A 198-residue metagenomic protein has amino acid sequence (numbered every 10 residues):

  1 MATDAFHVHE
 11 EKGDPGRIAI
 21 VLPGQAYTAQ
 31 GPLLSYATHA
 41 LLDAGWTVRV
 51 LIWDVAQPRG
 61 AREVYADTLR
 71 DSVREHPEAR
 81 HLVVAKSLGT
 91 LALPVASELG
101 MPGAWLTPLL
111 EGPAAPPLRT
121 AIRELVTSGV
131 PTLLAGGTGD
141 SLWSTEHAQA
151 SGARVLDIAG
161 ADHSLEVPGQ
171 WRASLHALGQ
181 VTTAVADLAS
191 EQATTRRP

Functional and structural regions predicted by a protein language model:
M1-A79, V167: Serine-hydrolase catalytic machinery in alpha/beta-hydrolase-like enzymes
G24-Q25, W53-A56, A104-P113, G137-G139: Active-site nucleophile loop of the alpha/beta-hydrolase fold
Q30, A114-A115, G136-H147, E166: Conserved alpha/beta-hydrolase "acid-adjacent" motif
G45-R49, G152-V167: Catalytic histidine neighborhood in serine/cysteine hydrolases with alpha/beta-hydrolase-type architecture
R59, A161-H176: Catalytic histidine-centered segment of alpha/beta-hydrolase-like enzymes
R59-E63, W105-G129: Flexible "cap/lid" loop of the alpha/beta hydrolase fold
L82-P94: Gly/Ala-rich beta-loop-alpha elbow adjacent to hydrolase catalytic centers
T127-G129, L133-G136, D140, D157-I158: Short beta-strand/loop motif that positions the catalytic acidic residue of the alpha/beta-hydrolase fold
